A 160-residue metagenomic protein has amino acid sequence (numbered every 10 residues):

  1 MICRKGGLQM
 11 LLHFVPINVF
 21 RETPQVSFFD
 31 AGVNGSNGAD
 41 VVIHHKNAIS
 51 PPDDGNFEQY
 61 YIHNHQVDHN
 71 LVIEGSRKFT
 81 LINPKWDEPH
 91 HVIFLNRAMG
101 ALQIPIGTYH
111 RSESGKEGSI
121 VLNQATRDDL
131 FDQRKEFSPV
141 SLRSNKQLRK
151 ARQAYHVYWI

Functional and structural regions predicted by a protein language model:
M1-R97, K116-I120, Q124-I160: Active-site region of the double-stranded beta-helix
M99-R111, D129: Histidine-centered metal-chelating micro-motifs
